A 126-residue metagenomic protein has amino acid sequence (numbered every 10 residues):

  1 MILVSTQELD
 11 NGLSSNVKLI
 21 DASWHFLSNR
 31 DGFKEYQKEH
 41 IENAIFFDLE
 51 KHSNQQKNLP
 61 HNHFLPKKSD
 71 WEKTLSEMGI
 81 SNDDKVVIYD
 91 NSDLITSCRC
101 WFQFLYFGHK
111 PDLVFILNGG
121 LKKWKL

Functional and structural regions predicted by a protein language model:
I2-M78: Positively charged, proline/Ser/Thr-rich regional signature most characteristic of the Rhodanese/CDC25-like
H61-L126: Thiolate-centered catalytic microenvironments shared by cysteine-dependent enzyme domains
